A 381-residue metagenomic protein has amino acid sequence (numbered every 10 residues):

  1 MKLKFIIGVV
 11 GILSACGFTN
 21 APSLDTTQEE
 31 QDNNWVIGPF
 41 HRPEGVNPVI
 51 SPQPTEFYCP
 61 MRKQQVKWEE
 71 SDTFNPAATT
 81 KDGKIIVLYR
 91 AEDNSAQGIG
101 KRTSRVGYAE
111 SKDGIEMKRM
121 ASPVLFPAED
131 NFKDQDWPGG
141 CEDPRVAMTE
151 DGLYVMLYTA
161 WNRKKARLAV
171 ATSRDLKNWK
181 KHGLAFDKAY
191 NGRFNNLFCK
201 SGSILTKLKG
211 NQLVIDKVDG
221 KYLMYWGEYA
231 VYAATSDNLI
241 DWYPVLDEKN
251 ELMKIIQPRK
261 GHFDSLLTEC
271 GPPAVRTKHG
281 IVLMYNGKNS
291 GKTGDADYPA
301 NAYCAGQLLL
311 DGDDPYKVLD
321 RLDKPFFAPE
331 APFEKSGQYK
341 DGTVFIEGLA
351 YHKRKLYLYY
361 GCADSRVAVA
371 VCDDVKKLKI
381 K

Functional and structural regions predicted by a protein language model:
M1-F5: Positively charged n-region of N-terminal signal peptides that target proteins for export
I7-A15: Bacterial N-terminal signal peptides
F18-G139, A147-L266, V275-Y339, K353-K381: Beta-rich carbohydrate-recognition and catalytic domains
E334-S336, V344-E347: Short glycine-rich, acidic/polar surface loops and turns
